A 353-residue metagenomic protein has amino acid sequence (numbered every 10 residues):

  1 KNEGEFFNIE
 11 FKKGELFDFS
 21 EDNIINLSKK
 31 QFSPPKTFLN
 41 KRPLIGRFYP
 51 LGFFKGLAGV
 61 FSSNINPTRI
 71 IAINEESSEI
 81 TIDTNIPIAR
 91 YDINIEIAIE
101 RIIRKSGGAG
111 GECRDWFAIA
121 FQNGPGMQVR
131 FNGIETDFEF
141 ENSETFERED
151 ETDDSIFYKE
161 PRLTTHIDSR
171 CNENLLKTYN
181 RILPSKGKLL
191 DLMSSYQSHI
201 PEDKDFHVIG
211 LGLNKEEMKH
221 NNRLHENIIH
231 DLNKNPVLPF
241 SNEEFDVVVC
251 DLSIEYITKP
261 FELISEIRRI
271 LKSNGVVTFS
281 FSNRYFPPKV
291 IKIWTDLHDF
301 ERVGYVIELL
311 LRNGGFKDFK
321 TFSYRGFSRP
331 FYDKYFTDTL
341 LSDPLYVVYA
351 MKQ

Functional and structural regions predicted by a protein language model:
K1-R148, T152-S155, K159-R162: FKBP-type peptidyl-prolyl cis-trans isomerases
R170, N174-K177, R181-L238: Class I SAM-dependent methyltransferase SAM/SAH-binding core
N174, L297-R325, Y346: Short alpha-helix
N235-V248: A short acidic, Gly/Pro-enriched loop at the edge of an enzyme's catalytic core that lines a small-molecule cofactor
D246-F261: A short SAM/SAH-binding and catalytic strip from SAM-dependent methyltransferases
F261-V276: A short glycine-rich, Lys/Arg-flanked "PGG" loop and its adjoining helix->strand segment in the class I
V276-I307: Conserved class I S-adenosyl-L-methionine
G314-G315, R329-Q353: Core SAM-dependent methyltransferase catalytic element
